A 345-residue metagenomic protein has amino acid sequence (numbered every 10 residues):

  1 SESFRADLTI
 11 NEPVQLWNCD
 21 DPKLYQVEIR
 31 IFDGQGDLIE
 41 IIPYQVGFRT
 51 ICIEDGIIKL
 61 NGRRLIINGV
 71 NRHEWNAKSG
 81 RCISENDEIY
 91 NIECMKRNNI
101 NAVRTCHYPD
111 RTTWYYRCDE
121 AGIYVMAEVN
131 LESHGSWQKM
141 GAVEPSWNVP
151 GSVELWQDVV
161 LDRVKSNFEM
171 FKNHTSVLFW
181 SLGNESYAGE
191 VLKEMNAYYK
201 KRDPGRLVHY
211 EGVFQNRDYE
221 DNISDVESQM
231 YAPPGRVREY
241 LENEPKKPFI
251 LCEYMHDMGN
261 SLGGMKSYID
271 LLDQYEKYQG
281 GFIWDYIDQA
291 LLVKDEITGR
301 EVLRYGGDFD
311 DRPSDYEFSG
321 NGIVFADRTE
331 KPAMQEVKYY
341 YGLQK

Functional and structural regions predicted by a protein language model:
S1-R117, A121-V125, R163-V164, L178-F179 (+3 more regions): Secreted/periplasmic carbohydrate-active enzymes, especially glycoside hydrolases
L16-C19, N71-D87, C94, N98-P109 (+5 more regions): The substrate-binding groove and active-site-proximal loops of carbohydrate-active enzymes, especially glycoside
G47-C52, V70-E74, T105-R117, E128-W137 (+3 more regions): Short, solvent-exposed turn/loop segments enriched in Gly/Ser/Thr/Pro and often Arg
N68-H73, R81, E128-F168, Y305-E317: Aromatic- and acidic-residue-enriched carbohydrate-binding clefts of CAZyme catalytic domains
N68-V70, V103-T105, V125-A127, L178 (+5 more regions): Hydrophobic faces of well-ordered beta-strands that scaffold small-molecule active sites in alpha/beta enzyme cores
Y115-M126, L131, W137-G151, A197 (+2 more regions): Aromatic- and acidic-residue-enriched segments that line the glycan-binding/catalytic groove of carbohydrate-active
E120, N148-K246: Active-site neighborhood of glycoside hydrolase catalytic domains
L161, L178-W180, E194, K200 (+1 more regions): Substrate-binding clefts and catalytic carboxylate motifs of secreted carbohydrate-active enzymes
